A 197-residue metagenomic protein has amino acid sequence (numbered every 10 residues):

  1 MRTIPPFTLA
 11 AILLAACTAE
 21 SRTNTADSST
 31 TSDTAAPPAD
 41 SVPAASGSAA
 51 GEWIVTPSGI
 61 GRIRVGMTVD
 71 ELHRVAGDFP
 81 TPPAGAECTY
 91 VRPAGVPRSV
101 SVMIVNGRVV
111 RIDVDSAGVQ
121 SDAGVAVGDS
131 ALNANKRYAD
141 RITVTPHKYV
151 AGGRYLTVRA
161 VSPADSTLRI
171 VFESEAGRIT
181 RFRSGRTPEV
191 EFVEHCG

Functional and structural regions predicted by a protein language model:
M1-A15: Sec-dependent bacterial lipoprotein signal peptides
C17-E20: Bacterial signal peptide processing site
N24, T68-V105, A131-R178, S184: A cross-family detector of function-defining hotspots
T31-M67, R74: N-terminal low-complexity, Pro/Thr/Ser-rich intrinsically disordered segments that act as propeptides or flexible
R111-A117, G124-V127: Mid-length scaffold segments of soluble, non-membrane domains
G185-G197: Short, low-complexity, Pro/Ser/Thr/Gly-rich segments in the mature regions of secreted, periplasmic
